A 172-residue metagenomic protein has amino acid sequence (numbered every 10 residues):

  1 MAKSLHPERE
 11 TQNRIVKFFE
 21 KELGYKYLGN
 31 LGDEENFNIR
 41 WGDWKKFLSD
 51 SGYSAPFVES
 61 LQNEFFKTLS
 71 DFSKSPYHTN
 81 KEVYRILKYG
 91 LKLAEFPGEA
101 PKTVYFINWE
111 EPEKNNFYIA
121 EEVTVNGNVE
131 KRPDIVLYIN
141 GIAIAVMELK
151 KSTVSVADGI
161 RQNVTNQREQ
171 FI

Functional and structural regions predicted by a protein language model:
M1-I172: An alpha-helical interface "stripe"
